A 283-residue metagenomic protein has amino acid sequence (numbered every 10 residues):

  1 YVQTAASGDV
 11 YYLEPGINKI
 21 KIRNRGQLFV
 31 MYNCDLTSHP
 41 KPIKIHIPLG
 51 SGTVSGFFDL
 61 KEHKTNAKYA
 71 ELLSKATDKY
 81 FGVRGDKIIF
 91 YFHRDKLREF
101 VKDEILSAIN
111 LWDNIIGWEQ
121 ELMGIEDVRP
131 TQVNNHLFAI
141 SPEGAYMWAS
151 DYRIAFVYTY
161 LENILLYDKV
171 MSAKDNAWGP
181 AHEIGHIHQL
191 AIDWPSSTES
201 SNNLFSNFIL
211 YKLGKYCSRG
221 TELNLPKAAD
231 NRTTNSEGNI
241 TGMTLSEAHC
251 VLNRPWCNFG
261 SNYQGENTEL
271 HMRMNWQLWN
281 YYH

Functional and structural regions predicted by a protein language model:
Y1-D59: Beta-strand-enriched, solvent-exposed domains that form extended recognition/catalytic surfaces
Y32, K64, N202: Short, motif-level signal for alpha-helix interfacial/capping segments enriched in acidic residues and aromatics/proline
H46-G82: Low-complexity, Pro/Ser/Thr- and charge-rich linker/hinge segments at domain boundaries
Y69-E71, K79-Y282: Catalytic cores of extracellular degradative/oxidative enzymes
